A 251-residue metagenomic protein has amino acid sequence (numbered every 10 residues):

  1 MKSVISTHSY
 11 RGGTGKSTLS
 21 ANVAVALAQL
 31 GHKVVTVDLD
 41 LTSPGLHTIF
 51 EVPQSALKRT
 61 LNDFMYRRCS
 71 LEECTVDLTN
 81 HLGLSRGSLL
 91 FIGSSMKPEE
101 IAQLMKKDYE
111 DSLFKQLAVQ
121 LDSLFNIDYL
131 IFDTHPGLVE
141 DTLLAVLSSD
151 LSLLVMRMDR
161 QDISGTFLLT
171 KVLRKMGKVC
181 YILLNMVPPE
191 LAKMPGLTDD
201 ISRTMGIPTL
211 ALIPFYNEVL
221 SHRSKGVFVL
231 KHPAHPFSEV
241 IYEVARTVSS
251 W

Functional and structural regions predicted by a protein language model:
M1-V4, K175, T247-W251: Acidic-aromatic/histidine active-site loop/patch
V4, L89-F91, T209-L212: Conserved beta-strand scaffold positions in the cores of enzyme catalytic domains, especially in NTP/NDP-utilizing
V4-E72, N126-Y129: Walker A/P-loop NTP-binding active-site region of P-loop NTPases, recognizing the glycine-rich GxxxxGKT/S
A21, A234-S249: Short, amphipathic alpha-helical "lid/cap" segments that border enzyme active or binding sites
L41-D122, R223-V227: P-loop/Walker-type NTP enzyme "switch/lid" segment
V52-A56, V172-L173, T198-I201, V227-L230: Short, hinge-like loop/turn segments at secondary-structure boundaries
L113-F215, L220-S221: Conserved catalytic-core segment of NTP-binding enzymes
R223-E239: C-terminal boundary of histidine-terminating zinc-finger modules
